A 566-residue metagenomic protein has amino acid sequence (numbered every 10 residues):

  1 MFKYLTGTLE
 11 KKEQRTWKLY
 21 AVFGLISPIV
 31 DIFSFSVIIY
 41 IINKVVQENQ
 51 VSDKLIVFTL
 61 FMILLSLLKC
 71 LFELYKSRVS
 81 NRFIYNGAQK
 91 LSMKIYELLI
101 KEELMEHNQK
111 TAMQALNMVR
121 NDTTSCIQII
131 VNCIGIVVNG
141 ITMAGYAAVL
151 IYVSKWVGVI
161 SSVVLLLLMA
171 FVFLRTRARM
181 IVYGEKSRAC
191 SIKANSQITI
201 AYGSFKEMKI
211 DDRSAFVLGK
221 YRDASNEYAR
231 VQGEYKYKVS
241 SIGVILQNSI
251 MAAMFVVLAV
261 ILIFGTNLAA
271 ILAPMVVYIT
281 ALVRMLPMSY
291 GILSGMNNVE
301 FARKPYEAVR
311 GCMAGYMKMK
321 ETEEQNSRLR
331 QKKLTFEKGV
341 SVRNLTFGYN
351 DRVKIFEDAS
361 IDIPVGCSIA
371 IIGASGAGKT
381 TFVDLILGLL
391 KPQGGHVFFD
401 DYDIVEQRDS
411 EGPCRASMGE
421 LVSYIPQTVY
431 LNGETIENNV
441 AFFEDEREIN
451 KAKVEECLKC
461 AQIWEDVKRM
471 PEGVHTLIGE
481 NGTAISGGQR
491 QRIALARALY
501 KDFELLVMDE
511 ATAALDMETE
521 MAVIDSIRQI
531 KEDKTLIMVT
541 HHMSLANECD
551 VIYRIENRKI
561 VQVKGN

Functional and structural regions predicted by a protein language model:
M1-D31, V46-Q47, V51-F58, K76-S80 (+8 more regions): Membrane-integrated ABC transporters
G7-W17, K101-M105, N121-I129, V182-S196 (+5 more regions): An intracellular "coupling" helix at the cytosolic face of ABC transporter transmembrane type-1 domains
L19-F72, I151-W156, L268-L272: Transmembrane helix-loop-helix hairpins at lipid-water interfaces of multipass membrane proteins, especially the type-1
Y20, I100-G145: Juxtamembrane loop-to-helix connectors within ABC transporter transmembrane domains
Y20-I26, I134-K186, V256-I271: Transmembrane helices of ABC transporter permease
M93, F398, D409, E437-E480 (+2 more regions): ABC ATPase nucleotide-binding domain helical subdomain, centered on the C-loop/LSGGQ "ABC signature"
R213, Y237, R284-G315, E321: Cytosolic ends of transmembrane helices, especially the final helix of ABC transmembrane type-1 domains
L387: Helix-to-loop junction immediately C-terminal to a conserved catalytic motif
